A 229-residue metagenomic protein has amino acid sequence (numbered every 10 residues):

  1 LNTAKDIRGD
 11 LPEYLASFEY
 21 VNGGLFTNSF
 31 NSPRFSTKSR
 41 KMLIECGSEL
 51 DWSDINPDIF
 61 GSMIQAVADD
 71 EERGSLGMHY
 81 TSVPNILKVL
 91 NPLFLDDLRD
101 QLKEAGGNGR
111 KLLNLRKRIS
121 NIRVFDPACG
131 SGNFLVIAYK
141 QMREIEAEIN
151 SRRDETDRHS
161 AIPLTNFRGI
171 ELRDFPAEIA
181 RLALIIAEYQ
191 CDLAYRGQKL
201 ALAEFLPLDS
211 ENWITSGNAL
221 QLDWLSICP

Functional and structural regions predicted by a protein language model:
L1-D97, D192-L202: Non-catalytic, mostly N-terminal accessory regions of nucleic-acid modification and defense proteins
Q65, D69-P229: SAM-dependent methyltransferase catalytic region
